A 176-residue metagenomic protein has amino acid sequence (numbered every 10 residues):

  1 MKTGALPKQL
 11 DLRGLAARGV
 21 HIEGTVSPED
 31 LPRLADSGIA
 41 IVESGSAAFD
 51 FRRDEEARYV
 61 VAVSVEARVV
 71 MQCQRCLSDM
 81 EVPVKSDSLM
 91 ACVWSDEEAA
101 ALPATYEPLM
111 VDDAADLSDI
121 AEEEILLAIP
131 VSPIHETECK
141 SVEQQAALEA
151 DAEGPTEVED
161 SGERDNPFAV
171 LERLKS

Functional and structural regions predicted by a protein language model:
M1-G19, E81-S176: Charge-rich, low-complexity linker and terminal segments
M1-V70: A positional/architectural concept
C73: Short cysteine-rich clusters marking metal-coordination/redox-active sites
C76: Conformational-control "hinges and anchors"
